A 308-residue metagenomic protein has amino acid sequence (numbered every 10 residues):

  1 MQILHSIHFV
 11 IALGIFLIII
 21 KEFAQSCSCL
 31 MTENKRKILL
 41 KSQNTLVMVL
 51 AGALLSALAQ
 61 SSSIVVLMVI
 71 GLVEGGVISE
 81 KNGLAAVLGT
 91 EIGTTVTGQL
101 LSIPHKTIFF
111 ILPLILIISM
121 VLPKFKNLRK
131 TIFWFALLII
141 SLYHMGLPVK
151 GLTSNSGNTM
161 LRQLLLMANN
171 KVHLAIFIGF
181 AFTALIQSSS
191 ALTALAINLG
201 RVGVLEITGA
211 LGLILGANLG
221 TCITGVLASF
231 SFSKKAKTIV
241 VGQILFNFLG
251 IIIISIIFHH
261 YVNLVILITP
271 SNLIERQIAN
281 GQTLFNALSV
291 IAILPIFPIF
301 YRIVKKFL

Functional and structural regions predicted by a protein language model:
M1-L46, F133-F177: Helix-loop-helix hairpins and the membrane-proximal interhelical loops of multi-pass alpha-helical transport proteins
I3-I7, S79-L88, T95, Q99-G146 (+1 more regions): Signature of multi-pass transmembrane helix bundles
L4, C27, M31, L100-F109 (+4 more regions): Transmembrane-helix boundary and interhelical-loop signature of multi-pass inner-membrane proteins
H8, A12-I20, N44, M48 (+22 more regions): Alpha-helical transmembrane segments in multi-pass membrane proteins
I20, A24, S28, S56 (+12 more regions): Membrane-water interface at transmembrane helix exits
N34-K37, N44-L54, I78-V87, T159-L161 (+4 more regions): The feature identifies polytopic integral membrane transport proteins across all domains of life
L58-A59, I64-T94, L100-I108, L116-M120 (+5 more regions): Membrane-interfacial helix-loop connectors
V149, T153-A168, F232, A236-L308: Transmembrane alpha-helical segments and their short flanking loops that form helix-hairpins/helix-helix interfaces
